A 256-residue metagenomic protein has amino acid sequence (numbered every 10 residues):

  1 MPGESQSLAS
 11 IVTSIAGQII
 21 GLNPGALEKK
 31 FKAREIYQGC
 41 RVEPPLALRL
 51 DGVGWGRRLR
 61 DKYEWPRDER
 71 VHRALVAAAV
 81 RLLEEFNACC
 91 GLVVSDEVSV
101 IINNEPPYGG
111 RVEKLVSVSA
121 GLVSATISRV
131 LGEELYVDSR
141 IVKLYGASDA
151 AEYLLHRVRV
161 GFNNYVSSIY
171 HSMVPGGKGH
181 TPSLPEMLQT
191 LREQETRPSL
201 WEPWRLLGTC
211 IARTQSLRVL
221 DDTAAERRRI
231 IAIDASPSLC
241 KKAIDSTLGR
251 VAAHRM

Functional and structural regions predicted by a protein language model:
M1-M256: Regulatory and interdomain segments flanking nucleotide-handling catalytic cores in signaling/defense enzymes
